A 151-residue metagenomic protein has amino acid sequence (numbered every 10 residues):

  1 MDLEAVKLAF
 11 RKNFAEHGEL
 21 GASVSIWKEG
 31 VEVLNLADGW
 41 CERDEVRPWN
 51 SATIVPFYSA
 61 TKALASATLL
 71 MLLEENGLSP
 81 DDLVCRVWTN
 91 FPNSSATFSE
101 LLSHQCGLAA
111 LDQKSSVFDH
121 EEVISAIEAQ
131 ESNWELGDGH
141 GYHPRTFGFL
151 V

Functional and structural regions predicted by a protein language model:
M1-F57, G77-D82, S125, A129-Q130: Short, conserved catalytic-motif segment at the N-terminal edge
G21, S79-L83, A96-T97, F118-E122 (+1 more regions): Alpha-helix N-cap and coil->helix boundary residues
I26-A37, S99, Q105-A109, V117 (+1 more regions): N-terminal core-entry segment
G30-V31, P56-L78, L101, H143-V151: Alpha-helical scaffold elements that line and support the substrate/ligand-binding pocket of soluble hydrolases
L34, D44, A65-A67, S95 (+1 more regions): Short active-site-adjacent helix-start/loop capping segments
T53, A110-V151: Catalytic-site signature segments of enzymes, centered on catalytic residues
P56-A60, L72-Q113, A129: Active-site helix/loop module of the DD-peptidase/beta-lactamase fold, centered on the serine-lysine SxxK catalytic
